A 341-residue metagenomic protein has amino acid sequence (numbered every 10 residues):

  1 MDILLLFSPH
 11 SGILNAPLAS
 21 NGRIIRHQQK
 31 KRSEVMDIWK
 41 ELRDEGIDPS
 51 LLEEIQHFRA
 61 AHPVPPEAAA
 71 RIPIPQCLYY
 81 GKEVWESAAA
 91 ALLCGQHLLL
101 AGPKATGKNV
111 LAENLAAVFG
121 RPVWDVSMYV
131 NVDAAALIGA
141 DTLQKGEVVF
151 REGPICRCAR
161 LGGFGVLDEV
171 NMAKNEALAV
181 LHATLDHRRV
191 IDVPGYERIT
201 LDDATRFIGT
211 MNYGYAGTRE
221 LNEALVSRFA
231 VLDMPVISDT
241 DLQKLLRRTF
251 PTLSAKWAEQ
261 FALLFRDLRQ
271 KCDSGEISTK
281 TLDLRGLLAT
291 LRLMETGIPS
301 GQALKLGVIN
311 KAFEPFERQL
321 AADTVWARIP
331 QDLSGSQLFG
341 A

Functional and structural regions predicted by a protein language model:
I13, P17-R23, H27-A341: C-terminal regulatory/interaction module of P-loop NTP-utilizing enzymes
